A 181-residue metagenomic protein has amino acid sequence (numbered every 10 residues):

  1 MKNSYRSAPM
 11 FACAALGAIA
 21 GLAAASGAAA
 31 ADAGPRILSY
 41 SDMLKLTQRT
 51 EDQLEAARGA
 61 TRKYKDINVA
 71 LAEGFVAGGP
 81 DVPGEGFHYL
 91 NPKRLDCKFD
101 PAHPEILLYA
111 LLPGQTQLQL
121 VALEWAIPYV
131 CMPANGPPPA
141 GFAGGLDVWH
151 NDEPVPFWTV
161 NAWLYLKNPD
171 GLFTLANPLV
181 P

Functional and structural regions predicted by a protein language model:
K2-A14: Bacterial N-terminal signal peptides that target proteins for export
A12-A23: Bacterial N-terminal signal peptides
S26-A30: Sec/Tat signal peptide C-region and signal peptidase I cleavage site
A31-P181: Primary mode marks residue(s) on the alpha4-beta5-alpha5 output face of response regulator receiver
